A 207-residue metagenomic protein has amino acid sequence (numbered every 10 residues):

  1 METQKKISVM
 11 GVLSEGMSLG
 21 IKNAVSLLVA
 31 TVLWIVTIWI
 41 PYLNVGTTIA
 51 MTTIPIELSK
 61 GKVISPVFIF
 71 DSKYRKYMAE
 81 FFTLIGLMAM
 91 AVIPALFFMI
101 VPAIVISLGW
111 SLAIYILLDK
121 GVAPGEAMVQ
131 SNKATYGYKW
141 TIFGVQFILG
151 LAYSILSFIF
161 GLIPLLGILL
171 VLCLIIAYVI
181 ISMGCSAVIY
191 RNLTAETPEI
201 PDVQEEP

Functional and structural regions predicted by a protein language model:
T3-V36, V67-P94, I106-S157, A187 (+1 more regions): Interfacial aromatic "cap" segments that immediately flank transmembrane helices in multipass membrane proteins
W34-V63, V92-V129, P164-T197: Selective recognition of hydrophobic, aromatic-rich stretches within alpha-helical transmembrane segments of polytopic
